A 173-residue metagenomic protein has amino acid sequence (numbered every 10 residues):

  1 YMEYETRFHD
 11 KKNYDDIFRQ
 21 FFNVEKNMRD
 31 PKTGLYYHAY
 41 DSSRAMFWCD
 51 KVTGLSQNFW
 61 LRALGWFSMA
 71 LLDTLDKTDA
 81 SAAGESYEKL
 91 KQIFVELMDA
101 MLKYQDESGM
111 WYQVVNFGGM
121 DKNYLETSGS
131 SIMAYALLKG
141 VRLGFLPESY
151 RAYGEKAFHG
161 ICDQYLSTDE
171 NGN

Functional and structural regions predicted by a protein language model:
Y1-D10, W66-S86, S131-L146: Well-ordered alpha-helical scaffold segments within catalytic/enzyme domains
Y4-K12, F21, D50-G54: Active-site cleft segment of glycoside hydrolase catalytic domains centered on the general acid/base Glu
D15-Y40, R44-F47, K91-G109, Y153-N171: Long, well-ordered core segments of solenoidal/helical folds
G34-F59, S108-G129, N171-N173: Carbohydrate-binding/catalytic loop surfaces
A39, W48-T53, R62-D79: Carboxylate- and glycine-rich phosphate/diphosphate-binding segment that chelates Mg2+/Mn2+
N58-D73, Q92, D106, Y124-Y135: Aromatic- and histidine-enriched alpha-helix N-cap/loop-to-helix transition segments that scaffold the rims
W66-N116: Oxyanion-binding "anion nests"
K122-G129, A134-Y135, K139-N173: CBM-like carbohydrate-recognition segments
